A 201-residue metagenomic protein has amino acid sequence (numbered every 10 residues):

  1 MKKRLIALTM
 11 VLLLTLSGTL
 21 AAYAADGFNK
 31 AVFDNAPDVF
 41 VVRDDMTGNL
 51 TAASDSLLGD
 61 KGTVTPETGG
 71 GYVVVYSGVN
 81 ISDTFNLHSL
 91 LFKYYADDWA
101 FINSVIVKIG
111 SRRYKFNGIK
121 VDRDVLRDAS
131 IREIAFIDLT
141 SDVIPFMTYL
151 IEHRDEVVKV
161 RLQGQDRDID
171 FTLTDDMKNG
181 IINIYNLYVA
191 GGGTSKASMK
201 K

Functional and structural regions predicted by a protein language model:
M1-L5: Positively charged n-region of N-terminal signal peptides that target proteins for export
V11-L13: Repetitive helical segments and hydrophobic/amphipathic motifs
T15-A22: C-terminal segment of classical bacterial N-terminal signal peptides
Y23-K201: A generic "folded-domain core" signal
